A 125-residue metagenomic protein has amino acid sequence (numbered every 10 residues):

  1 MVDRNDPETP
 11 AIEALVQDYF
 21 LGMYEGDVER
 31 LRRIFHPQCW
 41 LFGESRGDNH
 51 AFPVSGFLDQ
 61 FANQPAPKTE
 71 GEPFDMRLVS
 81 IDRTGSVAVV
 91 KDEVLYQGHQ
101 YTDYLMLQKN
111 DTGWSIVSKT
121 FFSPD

Functional and structural regions predicted by a protein language model:
M1-E29, R33-P37, S55-G56: Short, low-complexity N-terminal intrinsically disordered segments enriched in polar/charged residues
R4-A11, W40-Q100: Surface-exposed, charged secondary-structure patches
Q17, S80, L107-K109: Generic detector of low-complexity/intrinsically disordered segments and short hydrophobic N-terminal stretches
F35, V94, T120-F121: Short beta-strand segments enriched in hydrophobic/aromatic residues within well-folded beta-rich domains
C39-W40, D125: Short secondary-structure capping/turn micro-motifs that flank functional sites
V89, Q100-D125: Short beta-strand edge/turn micro-motifs at domain boundaries
